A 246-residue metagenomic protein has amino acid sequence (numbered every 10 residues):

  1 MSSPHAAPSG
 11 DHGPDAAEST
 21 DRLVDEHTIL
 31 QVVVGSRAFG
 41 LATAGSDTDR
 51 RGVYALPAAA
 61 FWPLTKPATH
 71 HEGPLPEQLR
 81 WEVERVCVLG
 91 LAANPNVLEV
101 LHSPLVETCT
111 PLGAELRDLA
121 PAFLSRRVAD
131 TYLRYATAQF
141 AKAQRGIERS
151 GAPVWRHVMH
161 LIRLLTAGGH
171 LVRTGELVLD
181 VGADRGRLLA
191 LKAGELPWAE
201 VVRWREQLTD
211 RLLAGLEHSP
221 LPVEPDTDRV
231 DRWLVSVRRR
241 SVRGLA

Functional and structural regions predicted by a protein language model:
S2-P111: An N-terminal structural lobe/cap that precedes and organizes the functional/catalytic core across diverse proteins
A60, P67-A68, A138-A141, R239: A generic structural signal for solvent-exposed, polar alpha-helical segments
T108-W233: Conserved nucleotidyltransferase catalytic core and NTase-mimicking acidic/glycine-rich helix/loop elements in nucleic
T227-A246: Short, amphipathic C-terminal "tail helix"
